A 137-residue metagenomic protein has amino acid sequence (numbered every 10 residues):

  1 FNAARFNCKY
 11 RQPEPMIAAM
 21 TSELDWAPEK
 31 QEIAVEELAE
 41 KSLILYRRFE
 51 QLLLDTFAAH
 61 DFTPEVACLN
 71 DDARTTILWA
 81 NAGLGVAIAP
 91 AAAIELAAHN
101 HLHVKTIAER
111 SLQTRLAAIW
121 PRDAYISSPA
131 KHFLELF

Functional and structural regions predicted by a protein language model:
F1-E40, A91-H101, S111-L112: Acidic, Gly/Pro-rich loop/turn segments at junctions of secondary structure
C8, A18-A19, L43, I88 (+3 more regions): Generic preference for hydrophobic
P15, L84, R115: Conserved catalytic motifs of the protein kinase core domain
T21, Y46, P121-R122: Residue-level recognition of the GNAT/N-acetyltransferase active site
W26, E40-D61, A82, I126-L134: Secondary-structure junction motif
A39-S42, P64, T114-A117: Short amphipathic alpha-helical segments
R48-K105: Hydrophobic hinge/microswitch elements
I94, L102-F137: A late-sequence structural motif
